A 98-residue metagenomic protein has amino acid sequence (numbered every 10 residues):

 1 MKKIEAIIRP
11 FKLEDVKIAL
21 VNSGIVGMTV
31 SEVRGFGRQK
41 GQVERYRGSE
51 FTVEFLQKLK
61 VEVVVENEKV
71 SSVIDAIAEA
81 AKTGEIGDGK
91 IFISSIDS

Functional and structural regions predicted by a protein language model:
M1-S98: Positively charged, small/polar-rich N-terminal and surface patches that mediate targeting and assembly and bind
